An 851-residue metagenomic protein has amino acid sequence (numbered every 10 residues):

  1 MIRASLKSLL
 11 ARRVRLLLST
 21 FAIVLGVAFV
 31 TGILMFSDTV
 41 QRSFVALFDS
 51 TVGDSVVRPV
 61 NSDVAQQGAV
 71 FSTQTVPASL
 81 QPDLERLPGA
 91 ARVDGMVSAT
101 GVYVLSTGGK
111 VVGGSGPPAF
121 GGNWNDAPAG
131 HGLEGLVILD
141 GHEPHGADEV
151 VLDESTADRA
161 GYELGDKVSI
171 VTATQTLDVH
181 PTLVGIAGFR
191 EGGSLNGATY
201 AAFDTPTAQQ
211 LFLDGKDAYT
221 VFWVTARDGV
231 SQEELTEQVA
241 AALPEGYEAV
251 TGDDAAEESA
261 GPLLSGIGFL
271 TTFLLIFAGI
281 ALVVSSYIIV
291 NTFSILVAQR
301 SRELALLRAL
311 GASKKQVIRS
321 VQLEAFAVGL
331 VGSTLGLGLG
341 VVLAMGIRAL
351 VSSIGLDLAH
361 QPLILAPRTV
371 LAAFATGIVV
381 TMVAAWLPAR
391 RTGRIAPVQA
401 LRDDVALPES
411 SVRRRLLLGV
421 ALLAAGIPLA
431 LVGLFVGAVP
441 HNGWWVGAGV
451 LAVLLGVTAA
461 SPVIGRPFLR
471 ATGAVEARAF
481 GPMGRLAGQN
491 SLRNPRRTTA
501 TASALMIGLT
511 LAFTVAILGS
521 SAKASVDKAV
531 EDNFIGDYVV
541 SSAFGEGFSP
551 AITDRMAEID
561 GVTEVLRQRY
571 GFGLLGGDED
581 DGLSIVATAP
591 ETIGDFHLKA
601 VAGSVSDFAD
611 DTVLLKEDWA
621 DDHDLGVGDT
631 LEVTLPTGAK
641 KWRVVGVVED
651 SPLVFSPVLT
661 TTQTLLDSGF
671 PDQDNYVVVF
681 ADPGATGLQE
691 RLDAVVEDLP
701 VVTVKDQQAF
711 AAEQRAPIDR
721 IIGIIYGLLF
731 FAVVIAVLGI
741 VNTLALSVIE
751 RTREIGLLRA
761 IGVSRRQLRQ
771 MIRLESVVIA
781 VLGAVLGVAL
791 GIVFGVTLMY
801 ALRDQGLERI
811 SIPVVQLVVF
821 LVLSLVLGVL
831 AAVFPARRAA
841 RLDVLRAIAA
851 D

Functional and structural regions predicted by a protein language model:
I2-L6, A11-S286, I295, V530-D532 (+2 more regions): Membrane transport/envelope proteins' first extracytoplasmic loop
R3, S8, R12-F29, S37 (+6 more regions): Hydrophobic alpha-helical bundles that form the membrane domains of multi-pass transporters
A11, R15-L17, F269-T272, R368 (+4 more regions): Alpha-helical transmembrane segments, especially those used as permease/efflux helices and single-pass anchors
L25-F36, A281-S285, I289, V331 (+11 more regions): Hydrophobic alpha-helical membrane-associated segments
V27-R58, D63, S294, A344-S352 (+7 more regions): Alpha-helical transmembrane segments
F326-D357, T369-R394, L423-V436, V463-G473 (+3 more regions): Small-residue-rich transmembrane alpha-helices
G447, L451, V457, V463-W619 (+2 more regions): Juxtamembrane segments of multi-pass membrane proteins
T498, A502, R567, D674-F680 (+2 more regions): C-terminal transmembrane helical bundles of large multi-pass transporters and their helix-start/helix-kink determinants
